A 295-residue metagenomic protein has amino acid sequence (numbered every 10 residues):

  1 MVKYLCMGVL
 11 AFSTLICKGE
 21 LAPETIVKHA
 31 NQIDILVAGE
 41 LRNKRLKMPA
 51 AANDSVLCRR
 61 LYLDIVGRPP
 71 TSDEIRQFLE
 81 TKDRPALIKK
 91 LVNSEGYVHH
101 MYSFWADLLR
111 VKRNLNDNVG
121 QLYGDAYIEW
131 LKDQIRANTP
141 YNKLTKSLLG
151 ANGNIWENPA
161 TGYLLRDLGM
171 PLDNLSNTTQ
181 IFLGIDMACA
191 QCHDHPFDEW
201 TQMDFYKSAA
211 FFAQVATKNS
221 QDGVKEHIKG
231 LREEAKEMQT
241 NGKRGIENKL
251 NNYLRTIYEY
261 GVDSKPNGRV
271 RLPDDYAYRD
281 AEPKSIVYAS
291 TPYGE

Functional and structural regions predicted by a protein language model:
M1-G8: Bacterial N-terminal signal peptides that target proteins for export
V2, S13, I185-A188: Secretory pathway export signals and precursors
V9-K18: Hydrophobic h-region of N-terminal signal peptides that target proteins for export in Gram-negative bacteria
L21-T240, N251-T291: Short, structured secondary-structure elements that scaffold catalytic or ligand/cofactor-binding regions
G245-K249: Intrinsically disordered, low-complexity regulatory regions
Y293-E295: Beta-propeller domains
